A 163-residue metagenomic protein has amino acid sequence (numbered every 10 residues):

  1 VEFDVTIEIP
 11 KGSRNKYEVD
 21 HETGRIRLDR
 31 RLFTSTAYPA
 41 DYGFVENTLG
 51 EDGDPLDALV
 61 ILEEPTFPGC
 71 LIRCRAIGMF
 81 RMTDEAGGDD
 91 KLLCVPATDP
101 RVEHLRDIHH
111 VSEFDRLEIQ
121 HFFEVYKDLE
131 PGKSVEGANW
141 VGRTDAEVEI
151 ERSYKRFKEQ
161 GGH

Functional and structural regions predicted by a protein language model:
V1-H163: Hydrophobic N-terminal alpha-helices or hydrophobic patches in metabolic proteins across all domains of life
